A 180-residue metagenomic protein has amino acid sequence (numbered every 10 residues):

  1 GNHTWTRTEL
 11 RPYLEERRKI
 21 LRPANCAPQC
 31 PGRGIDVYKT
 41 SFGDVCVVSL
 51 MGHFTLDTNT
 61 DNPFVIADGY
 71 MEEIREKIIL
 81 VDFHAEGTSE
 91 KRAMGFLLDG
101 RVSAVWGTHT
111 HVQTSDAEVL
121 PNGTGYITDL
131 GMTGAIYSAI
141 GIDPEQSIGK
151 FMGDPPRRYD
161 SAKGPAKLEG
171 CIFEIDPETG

Functional and structural regions predicted by a protein language model:
G1-G180: Acidic, metal/ion-coordinating pockets
